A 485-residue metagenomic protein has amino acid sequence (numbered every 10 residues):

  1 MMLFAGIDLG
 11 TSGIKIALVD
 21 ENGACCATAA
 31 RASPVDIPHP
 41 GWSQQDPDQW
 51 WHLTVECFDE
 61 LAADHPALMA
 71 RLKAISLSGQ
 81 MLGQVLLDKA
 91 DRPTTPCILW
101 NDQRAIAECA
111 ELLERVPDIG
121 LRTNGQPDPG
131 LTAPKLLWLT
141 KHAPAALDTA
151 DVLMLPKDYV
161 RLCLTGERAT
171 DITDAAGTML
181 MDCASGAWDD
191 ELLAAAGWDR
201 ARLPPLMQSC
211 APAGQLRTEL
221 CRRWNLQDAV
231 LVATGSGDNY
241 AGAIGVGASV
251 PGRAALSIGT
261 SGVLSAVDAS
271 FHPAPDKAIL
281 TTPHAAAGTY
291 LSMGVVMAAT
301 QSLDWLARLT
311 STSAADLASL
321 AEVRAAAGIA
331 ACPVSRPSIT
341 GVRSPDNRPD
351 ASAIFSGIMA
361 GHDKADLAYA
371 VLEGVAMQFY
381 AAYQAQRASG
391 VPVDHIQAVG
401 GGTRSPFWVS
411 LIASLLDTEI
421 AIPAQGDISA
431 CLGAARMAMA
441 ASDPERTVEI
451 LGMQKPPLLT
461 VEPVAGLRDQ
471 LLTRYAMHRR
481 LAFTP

Functional and structural regions predicted by a protein language model:
M1-T95, T149, C221-R222, L226-T234 (+2 more regions): N-terminal glycine/serine-rich phosphate-binding loop of ATP-dependent small-molecule kinases, especially carbohydrate
A5-G6, I106, A110-Q126, G130-L131 (+5 more regions): Active-site core segments that coordinate phosphate-bearing ligands/cofactors across diverse enzyme families
I16-L18, G23, I75, D102 (+3 more regions): Conserved small-residue
A27-R31, P204, L459: Structural signal for short hydrophobic segments within the conserved structured cores of catalytic domains across
P34-Q44, I119-G120, A169-A176, D199-R202 (+1 more regions): Gly-rich Lys/Arg/Thr-decorated short loops/hinges at beta-loop-alpha junctions or inter-strand turns that position
H65-W100, G125-G130, R161-D182, P205-Q208 (+1 more regions): Short beta-strand-loop/turn "lid" adjacent to the catalytic site in phosphate-handling enzymes
